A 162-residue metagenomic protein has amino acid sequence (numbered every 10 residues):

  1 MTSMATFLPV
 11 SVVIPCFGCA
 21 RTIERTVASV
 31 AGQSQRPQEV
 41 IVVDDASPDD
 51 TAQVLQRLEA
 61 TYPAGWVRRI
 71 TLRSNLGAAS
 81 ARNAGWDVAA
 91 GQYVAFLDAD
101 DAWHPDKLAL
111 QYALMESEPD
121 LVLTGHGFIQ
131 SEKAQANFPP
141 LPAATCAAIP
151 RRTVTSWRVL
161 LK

Functional and structural regions predicted by a protein language model:
T2-K162: Nucleotide-sugar donor-binding/catalytic module of glycosyltransferases that assemble extracellular/cell-envelope
